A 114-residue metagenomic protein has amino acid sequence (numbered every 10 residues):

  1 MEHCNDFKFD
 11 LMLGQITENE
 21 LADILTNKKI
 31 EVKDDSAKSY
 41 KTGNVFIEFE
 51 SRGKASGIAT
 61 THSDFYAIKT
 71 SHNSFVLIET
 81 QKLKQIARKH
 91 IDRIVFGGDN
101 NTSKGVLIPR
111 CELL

Functional and structural regions predicted by a protein language model:
M1-C4, I94-L114: Charged phosphate-binding loop/patch that engages nucleotide di/tri-phosphates or the phosphate backbone of nucleic
E2-E18, A22: Nuclease catalytic cores
K8, D34-Q81: Catalytic cores of nucleic-acid endonucleases
L21-Y40: Conserved catalytic cores of phosphodiester-cleaving nucleases, focusing on short active-site segments
A67-K104: Domain-level recognition of nuclease-like catalytic cores that cleave nucleotide substrates
